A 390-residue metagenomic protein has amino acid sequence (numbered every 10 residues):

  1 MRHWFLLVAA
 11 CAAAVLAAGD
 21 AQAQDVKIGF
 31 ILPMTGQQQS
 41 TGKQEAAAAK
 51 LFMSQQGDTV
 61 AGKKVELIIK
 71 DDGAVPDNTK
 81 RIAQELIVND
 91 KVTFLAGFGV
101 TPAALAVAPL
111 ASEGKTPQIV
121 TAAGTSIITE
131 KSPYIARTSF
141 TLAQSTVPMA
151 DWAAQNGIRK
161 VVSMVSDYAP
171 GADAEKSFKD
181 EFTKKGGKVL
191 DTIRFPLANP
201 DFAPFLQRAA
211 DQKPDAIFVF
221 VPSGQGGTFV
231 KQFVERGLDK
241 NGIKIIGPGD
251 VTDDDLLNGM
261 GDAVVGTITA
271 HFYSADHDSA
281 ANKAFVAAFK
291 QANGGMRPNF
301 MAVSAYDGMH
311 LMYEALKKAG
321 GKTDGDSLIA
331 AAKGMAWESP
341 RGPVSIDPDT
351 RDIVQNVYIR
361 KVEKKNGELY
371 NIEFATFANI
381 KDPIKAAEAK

Functional and structural regions predicted by a protein language model:
M1-V8, A17: Bacterial N-terminal signal peptides that target proteins for export
L16-A23: Sec/Tat signal peptide C-region and signal peptidase I cleavage site
V26, A336-K390: Solvent-exposed, acidic/polar segments of extracytosolic/periplasmic ligand-binding ectodomains
G29-F52, K70-D77, G99-P102, M164-A172 (+3 more regions): Extracytoplasmic "Venus flytrap"
S40-E45, Q55, T59-T129, T138 (+2 more regions): Beta-alpha junction/loop-to-helix N-cap segments that form part of ligand/metal-binding clefts
R81, T125-I127, K131-R236, D276-A284: Extracellular/periplasmic Venus flytrap/periplasmic-binding protein
L86, D90-G99, I119-T121, V162-V165 (+4 more regions): Periplasmic-binding protein-like
V230-Y306, K317-A319, T323, E363-N366 (+1 more regions): Extracellular/periplasmic periplasmic-binding protein-like sensory domains
